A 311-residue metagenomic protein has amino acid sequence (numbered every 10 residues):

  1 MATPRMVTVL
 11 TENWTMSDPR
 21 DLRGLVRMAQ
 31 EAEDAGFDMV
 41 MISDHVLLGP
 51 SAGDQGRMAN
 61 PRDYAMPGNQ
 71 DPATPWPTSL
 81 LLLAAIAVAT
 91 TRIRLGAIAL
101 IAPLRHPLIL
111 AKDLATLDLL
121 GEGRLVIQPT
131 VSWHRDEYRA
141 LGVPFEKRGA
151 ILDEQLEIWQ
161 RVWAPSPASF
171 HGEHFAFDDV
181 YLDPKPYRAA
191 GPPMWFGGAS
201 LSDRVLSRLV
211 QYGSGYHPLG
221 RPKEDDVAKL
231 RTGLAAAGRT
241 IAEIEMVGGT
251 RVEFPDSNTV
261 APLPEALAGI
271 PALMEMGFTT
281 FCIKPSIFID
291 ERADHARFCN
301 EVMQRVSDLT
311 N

Functional and structural regions predicted by a protein language model:
M1-N311: Active-site-adjacent structural elements that line small-molecule/cofactor binding pockets in enzymes
